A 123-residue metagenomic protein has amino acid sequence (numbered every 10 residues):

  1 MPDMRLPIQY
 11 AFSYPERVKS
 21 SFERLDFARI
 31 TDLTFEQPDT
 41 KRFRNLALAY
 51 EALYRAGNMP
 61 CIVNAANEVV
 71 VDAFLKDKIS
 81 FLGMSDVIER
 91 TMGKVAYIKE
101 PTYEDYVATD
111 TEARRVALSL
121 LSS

Functional and structural regions predicted by a protein language model:
M1-S123: Catalytic, metal-anchored helix/loop core of enzyme active sites in primary metabolism
